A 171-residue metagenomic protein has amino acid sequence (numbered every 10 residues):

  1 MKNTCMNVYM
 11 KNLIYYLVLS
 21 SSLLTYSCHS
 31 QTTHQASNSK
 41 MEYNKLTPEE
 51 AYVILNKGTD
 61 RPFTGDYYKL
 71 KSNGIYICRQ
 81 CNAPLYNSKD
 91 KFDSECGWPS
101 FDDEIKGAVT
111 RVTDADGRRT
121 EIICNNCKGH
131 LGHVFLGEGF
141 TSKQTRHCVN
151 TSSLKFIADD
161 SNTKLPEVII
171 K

Functional and structural regions predicted by a protein language model:
M1-M10: N-terminal secretory signal peptides that target proteins for export/translocation
M10-K11, Y43: Intrinsically disordered, low-complexity regions
K11-L19: Sec-dependent signal peptide recognition, specifically the positively charged N-region followed immediately by
Y26-S27: C-terminal motif of bacterial Sec signal peptides marking the signal peptidase cleavage site
H34-S37, Y43-I77, A83-K171: A short Gly-Trp-Pro
